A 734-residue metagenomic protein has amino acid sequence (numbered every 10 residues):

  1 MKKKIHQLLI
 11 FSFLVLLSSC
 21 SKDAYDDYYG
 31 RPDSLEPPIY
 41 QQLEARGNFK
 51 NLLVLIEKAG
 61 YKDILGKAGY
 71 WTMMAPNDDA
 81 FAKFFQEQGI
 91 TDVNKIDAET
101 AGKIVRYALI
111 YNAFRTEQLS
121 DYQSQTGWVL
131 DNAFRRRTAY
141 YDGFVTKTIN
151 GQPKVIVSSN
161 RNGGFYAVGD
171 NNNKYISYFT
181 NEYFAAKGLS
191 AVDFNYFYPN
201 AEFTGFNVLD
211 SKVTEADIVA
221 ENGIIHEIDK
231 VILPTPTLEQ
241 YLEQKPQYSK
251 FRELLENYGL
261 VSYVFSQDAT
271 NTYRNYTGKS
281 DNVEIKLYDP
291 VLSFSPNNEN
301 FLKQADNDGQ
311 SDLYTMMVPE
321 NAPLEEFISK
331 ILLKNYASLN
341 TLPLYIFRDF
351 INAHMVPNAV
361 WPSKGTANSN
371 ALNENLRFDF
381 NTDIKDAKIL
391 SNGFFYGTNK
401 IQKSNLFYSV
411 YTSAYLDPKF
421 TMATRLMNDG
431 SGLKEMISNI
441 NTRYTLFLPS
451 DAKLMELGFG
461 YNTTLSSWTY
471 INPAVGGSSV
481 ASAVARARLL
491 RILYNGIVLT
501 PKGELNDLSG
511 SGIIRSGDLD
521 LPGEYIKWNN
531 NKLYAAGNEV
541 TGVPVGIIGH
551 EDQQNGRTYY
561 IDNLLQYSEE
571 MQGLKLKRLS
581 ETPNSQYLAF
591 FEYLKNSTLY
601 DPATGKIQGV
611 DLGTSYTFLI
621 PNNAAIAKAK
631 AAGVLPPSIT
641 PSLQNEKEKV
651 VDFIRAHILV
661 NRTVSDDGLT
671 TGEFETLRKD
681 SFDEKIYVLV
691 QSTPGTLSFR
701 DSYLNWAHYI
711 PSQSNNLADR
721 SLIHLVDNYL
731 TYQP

Functional and structural regions predicted by a protein language model:
M1-C20: Sec-dependent bacterial lipoprotein signal peptides
C20-P734: Mature, structured domains of secreted/extracytosolic soluble proteins
